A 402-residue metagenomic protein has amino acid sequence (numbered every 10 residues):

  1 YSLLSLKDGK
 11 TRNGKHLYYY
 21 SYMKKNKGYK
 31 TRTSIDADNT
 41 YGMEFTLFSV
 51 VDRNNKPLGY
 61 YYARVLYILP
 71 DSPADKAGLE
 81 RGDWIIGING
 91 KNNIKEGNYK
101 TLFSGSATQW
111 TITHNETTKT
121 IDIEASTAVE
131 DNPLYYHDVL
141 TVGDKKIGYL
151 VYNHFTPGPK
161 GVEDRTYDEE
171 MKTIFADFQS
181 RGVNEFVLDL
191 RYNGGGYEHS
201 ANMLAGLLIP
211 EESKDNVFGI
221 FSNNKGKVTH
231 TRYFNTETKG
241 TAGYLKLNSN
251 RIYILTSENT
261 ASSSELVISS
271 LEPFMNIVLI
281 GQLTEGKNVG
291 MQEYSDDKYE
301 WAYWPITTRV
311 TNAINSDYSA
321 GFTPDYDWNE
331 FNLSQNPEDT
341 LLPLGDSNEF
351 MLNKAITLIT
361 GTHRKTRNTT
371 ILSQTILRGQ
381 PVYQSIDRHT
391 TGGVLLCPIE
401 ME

Functional and structural regions predicted by a protein language model:
Y1-E185, Q374-E402: Flexible, low-complexity junctional segments that flank or bridge functional domains
L150, P157-E163, K172-T173, D177-E185 (+1 more regions): C-terminal "post-core" interaction segments
R191: Short strand-turn motif at the edge of the Rossmann-like AdoMet-binding core
